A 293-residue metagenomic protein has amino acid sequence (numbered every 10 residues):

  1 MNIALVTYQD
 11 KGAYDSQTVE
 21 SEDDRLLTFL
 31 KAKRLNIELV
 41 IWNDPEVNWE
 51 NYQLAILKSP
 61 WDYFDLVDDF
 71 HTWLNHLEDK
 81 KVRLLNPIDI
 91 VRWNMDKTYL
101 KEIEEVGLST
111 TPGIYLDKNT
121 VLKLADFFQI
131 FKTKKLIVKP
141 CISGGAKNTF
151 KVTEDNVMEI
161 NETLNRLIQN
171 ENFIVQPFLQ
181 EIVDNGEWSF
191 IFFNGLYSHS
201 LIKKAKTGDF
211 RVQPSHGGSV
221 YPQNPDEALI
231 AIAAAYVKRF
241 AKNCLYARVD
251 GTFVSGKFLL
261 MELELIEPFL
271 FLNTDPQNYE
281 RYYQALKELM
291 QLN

Functional and structural regions predicted by a protein language model:
M1-Q9, L74, E78-K81, D89-N185 (+2 more regions): Active-site nucleotide/adenylate-binding loops and adjacent lid/helix of ATP-dependent enzymes
Q9, P60, C141, F178-L179 (+3 more regions): Anionic group-transfer/hydrolysis microenvironments
Q9-L116: Conserved N-proximal alpha/beta basic substrate-recognition cap immediately N-terminal to, or forming the N-lobe
A13, Y63-D65, G145-A146, D184 (+1 more regions): Short catalytic/ligand-binding loop motif for oxyanion handling, primarily in non-cytosolic enzymes, centered on
D15-T18, F150-V152, N273-P276: Short, solvent-exposed loop/turn segments at secondary-structure boundaries
E50, L108, F131-K132, C244 (+1 more regions): Structured loop/turn residues at beta-strand edges in well-structured enzyme cores
K147, K151-V237, T252, L259: Phosphate-binding site of ATP-dependent enzymes
L196, E227-N293: ATP-dependent carboxylate activation and anion-phosphoryl transfer catalytic cores that bind Mg-ATP to form
